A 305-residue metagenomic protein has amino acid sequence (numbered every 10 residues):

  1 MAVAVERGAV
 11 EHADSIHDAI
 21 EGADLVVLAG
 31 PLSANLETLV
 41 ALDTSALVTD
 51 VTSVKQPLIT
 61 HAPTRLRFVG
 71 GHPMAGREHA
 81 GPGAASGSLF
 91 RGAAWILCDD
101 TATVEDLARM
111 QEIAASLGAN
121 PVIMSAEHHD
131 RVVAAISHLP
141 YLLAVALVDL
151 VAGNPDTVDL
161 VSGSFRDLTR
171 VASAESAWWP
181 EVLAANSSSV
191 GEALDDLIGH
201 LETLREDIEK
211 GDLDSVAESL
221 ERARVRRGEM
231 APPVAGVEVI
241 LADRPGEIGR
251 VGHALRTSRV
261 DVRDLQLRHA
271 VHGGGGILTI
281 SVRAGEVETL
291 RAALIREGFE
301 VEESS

Functional and structural regions predicted by a protein language model:
M1-A9, A270: NAD(P)-binding Rossmann-fold cofactor-contacting core
E11-I16, V122-I123: Short acidic-hydrophobic, aromatic-tinged amphipathic segments that line or gate anion-handling sites
I16-A46: Rossmann-like NAD(P)-binding element
G30-L32, S53, H72-P73, D100 (+1 more regions): Short glycine-/small-residue-rich Rossmann-like dinucleotide-binding loops
L36-A84: Rossmann-like NAD(P)(H) cofactor-binding subdomain of soluble oxidoreductases
L89-S173: Internal alpha-helical scaffold of NAD(P)-dependent oxidoreductase catalytic cores
D156-A223, R227, R244: Interdomain hinge/lid region at the active-site interface of Rossmann-like NAD(P)-dependent oxidoreductases
R226-S305: A conserved regulatory-domain signal marking ACT and ACT-like small-molecule sensing domains and adjacent regulatory
